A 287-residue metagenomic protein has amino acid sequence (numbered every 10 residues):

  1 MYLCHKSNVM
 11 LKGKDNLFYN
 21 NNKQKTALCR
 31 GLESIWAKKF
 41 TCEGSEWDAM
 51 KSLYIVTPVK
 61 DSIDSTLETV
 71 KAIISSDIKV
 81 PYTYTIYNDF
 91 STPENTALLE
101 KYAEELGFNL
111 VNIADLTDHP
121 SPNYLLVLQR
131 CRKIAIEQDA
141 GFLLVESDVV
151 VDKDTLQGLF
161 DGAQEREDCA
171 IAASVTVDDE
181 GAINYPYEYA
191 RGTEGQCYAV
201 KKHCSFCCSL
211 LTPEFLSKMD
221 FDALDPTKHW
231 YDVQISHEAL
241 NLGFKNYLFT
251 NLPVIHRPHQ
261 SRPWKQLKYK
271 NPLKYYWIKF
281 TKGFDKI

Functional and structural regions predicted by a protein language model:
Y2-L3, L248-L267: Active-site donor/metal-binding and catalytic loop motifs of nucleotide-sugar-dependent glycosylation enzymes
S45, I171, E180-G181, Y185 (+5 more regions): C-terminal, non-catalytic tails of nucleotide-sugar-dependent glycosyltransferases
S62-S76: Short, well-formed alpha-helical segments that are part of the catalytic scaffolds of diverse glycosyltransferases
Y87-L99: A conserved acidic beta->alpha catalytic loop
E105-Q138: Active-site-proximal specificity loops/subdomain of glycosyltransferases
D139-V150: Short beta-strand-to-loop acidic/aromatic patch adjacent to the donor-nucleotide binding site
D152-D220: Conserved catalytic core of nucleotide-sugar-dependent glycosyltransferases
T227-Q234: Acidic donor-binding loop at a coil-to-helix junction in glycosyltransferase catalytic cores that engages
